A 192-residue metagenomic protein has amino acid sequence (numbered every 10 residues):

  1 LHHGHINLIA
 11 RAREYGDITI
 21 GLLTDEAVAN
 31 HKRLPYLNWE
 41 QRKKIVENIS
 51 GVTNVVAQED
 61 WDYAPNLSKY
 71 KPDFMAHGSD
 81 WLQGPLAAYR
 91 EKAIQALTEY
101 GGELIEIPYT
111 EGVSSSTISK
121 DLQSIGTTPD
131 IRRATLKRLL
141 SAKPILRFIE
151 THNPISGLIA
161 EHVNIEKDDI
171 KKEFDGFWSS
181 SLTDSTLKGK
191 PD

Functional and structural regions predicted by a protein language model:
L1-I131: Nucleotidyltransferase catalytic core that binds NTPs
H5-E14, G157-K172: Short amphipathic alpha-helices and their capping/turn segments at secondary-structure boundaries
Y15, Y100, A142-K143, E173: Structured helix-beta-strand junction loops
I20, R147-N153, D175-S180: Hydrophobic faces of well-ordered beta-strands that scaffold small-molecule active sites in alpha/beta enzyme cores
D25-V28, P154-S156, L182-L187: Short active-site-proximal "capping" loops at secondary-structure junctions
I118, G126-E166: N-terminal amphipathic alpha-helix/helix-capping segment at the start of soluble metabolic enzymes
D168-D192: Glycine-rich, proline-tolerant flexible connector loops at the mouths of alpha/beta enzymes
